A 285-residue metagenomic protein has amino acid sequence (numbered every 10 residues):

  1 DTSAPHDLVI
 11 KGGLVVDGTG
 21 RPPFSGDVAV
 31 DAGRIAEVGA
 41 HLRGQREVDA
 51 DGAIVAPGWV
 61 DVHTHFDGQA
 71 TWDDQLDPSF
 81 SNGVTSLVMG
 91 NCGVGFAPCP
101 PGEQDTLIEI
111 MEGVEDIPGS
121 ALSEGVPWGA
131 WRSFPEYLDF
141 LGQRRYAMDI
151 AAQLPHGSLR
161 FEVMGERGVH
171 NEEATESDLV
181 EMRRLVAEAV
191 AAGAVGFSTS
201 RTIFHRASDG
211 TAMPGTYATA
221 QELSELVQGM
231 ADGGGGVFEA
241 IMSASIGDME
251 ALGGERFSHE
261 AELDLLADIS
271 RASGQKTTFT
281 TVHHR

Functional and structural regions predicted by a protein language model:
T2-V9, L14-G58: Histidine-rich, glycine-flanked metal-binding segment
A4-H6, R43-Q45, D51, V55-P57 (+5 more regions): Short coil/turn connectors at secondary-structure junctions
G13, V28, G33, G52 (+5 more regions): Divalent metal-coordination and catalytic microenvironments
D17, D67, V94-P98, S158-F161 (+3 more regions): Flexible loop/turn segments at secondary-structure boundaries
I54-P78: Di-metal (Zn2+ and/or Mg2+/Mn2+) metal-binding site signature of metallo-dependent hydrolases with the MBL/beta-CASP
A56-H63, M89-N91, I241, T280-T281: Active-site neighborhood of phospho(di)ester-bond hydrolases with catalytic His/Asp-centered motifs
W72-F197, M230-G235: Divalent-metal coordination cores built from histidine and acidic residues
P135-Y146, N171-R285: Histidine/acidic residue-rich metal-binding segments in metalloenzymes
